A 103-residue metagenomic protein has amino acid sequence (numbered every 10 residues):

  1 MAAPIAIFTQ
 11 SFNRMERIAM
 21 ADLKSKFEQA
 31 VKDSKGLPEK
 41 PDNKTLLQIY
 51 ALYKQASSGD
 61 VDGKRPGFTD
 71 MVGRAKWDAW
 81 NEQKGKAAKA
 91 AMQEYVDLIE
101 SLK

Functional and structural regions predicted by a protein language model:
A2-A19: Short, Lys/Arg-enriched N-terminal segments with co-localized hydrophobic residues within the first ~10-30 amino acids
R17-K103: A charge-rich, low-complexity, intrinsically flexible signal that marks solvent-exposed coils, linkers, repeats
